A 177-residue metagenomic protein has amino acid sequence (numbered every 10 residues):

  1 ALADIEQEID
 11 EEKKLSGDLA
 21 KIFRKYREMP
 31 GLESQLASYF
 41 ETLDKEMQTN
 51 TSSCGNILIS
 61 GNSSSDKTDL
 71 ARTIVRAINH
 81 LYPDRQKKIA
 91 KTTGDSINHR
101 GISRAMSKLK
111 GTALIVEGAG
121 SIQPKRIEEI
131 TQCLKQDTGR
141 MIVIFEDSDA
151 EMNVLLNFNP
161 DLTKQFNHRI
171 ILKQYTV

Functional and structural regions predicted by a protein language model:
A1-A3, I171: N-terminal accessory segments that target, anchor, or regulate ATP-driven/P-loop NTPase machines and associated
E6-N56, R76: Pre-Walker A (pre-P-loop) alpha-helix and adjacent loop at the N terminus of AAA/AAA+ ATPase modules, a conserved
L36, T92, E117, I130 (+1 more regions): Conserved RecA-like P-loop NTPase ATPase core
C54-K87, F166: Walker A/P-loop
I59-S64, T93-S96, V116-S121, F145-D149: Structural motif
A71-T73, G101-S103, K108-I144, E151-P160 (+1 more regions): Conserved AAA+/SF3 P-loop NTPase catalytic/coupling segment centered on the Walker-B
A77-K110: AAA+/P-loop NTPase substrate/partner-engagement loops
N157-Y175: A short helix-turn-beta junction within AAA+ P-loop NTPase domains corresponding to the substrate/partner-engaging
